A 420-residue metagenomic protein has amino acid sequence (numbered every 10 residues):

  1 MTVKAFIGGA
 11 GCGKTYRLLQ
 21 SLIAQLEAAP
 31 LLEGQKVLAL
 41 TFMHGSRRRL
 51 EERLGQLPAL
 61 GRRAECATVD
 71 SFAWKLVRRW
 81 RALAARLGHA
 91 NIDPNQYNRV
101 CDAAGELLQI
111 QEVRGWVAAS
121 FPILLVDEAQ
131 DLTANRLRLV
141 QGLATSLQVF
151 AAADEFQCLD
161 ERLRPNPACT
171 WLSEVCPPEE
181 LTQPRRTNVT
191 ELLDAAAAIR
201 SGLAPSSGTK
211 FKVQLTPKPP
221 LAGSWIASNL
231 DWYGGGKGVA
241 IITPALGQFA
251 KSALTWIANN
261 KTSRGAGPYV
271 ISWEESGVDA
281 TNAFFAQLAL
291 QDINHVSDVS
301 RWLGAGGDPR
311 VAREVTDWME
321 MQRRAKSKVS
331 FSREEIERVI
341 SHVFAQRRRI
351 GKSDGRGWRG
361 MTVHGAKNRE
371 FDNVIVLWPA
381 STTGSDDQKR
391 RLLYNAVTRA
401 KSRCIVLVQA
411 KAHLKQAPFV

Functional and structural regions predicted by a protein language model:
M1-V420: The feature marks helicase ATPase cores and/or their adjacent C-terminal helical subdomains in SF1/SF2/AAA+ helicases
